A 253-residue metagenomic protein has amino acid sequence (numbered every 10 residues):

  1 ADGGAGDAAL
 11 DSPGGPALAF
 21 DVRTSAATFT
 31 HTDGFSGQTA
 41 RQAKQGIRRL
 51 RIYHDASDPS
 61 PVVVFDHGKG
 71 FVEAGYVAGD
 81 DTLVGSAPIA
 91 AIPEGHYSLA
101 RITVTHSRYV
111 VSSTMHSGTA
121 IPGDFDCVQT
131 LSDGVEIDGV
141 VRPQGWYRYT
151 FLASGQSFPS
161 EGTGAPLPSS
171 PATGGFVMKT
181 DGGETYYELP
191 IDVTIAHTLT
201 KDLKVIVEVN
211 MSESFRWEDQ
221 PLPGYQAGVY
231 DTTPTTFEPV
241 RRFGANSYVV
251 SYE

Functional and structural regions predicted by a protein language model:
A1-G14: Ser/Thr-rich, Pro/Gly/Ala-heavy low-complexity intrinsically disordered linkers and tails of secreted extracellular
P13-E253: A short, solvent-exposed, low-complexity linear motif enriched for acidic/polar residues with Pro/Gly/Ser/Thr
